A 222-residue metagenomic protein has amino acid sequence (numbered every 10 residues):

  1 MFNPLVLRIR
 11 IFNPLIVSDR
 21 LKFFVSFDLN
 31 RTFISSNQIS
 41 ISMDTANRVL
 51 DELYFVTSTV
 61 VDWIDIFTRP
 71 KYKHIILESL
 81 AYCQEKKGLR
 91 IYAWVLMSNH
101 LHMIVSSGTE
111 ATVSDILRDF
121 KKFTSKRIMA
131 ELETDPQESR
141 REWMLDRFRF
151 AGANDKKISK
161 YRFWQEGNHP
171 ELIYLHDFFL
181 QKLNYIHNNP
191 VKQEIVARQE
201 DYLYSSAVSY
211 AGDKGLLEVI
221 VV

Functional and structural regions predicted by a protein language model:
M1-V222: Short catalytic/metal-binding and nucleic-acid-binding patches
